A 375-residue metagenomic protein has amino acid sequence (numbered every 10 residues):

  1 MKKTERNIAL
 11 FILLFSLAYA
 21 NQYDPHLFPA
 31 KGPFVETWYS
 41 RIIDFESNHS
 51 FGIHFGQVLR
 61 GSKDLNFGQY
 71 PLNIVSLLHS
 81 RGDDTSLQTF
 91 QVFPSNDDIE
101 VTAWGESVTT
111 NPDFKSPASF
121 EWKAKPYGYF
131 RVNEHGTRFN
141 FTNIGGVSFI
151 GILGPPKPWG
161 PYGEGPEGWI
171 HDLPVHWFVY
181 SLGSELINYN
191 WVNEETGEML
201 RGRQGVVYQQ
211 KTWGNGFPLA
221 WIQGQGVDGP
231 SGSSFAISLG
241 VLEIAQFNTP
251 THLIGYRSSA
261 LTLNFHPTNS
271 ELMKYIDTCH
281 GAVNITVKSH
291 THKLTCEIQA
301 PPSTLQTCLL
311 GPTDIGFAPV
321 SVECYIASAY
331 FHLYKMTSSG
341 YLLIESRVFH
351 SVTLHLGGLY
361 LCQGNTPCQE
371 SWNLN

Functional and structural regions predicted by a protein language model:
M1-K3: N-terminal secretory signal peptides that target proteins for export/translocation
E5-A20: Cleavable N-terminal signal peptides of Sec/SRP-targeted secreted and luminal proteins
Y19-N375: Structured soluble/peripheral alpha/beta segments that form catalytic or ligand/cofactor-binding pockets
